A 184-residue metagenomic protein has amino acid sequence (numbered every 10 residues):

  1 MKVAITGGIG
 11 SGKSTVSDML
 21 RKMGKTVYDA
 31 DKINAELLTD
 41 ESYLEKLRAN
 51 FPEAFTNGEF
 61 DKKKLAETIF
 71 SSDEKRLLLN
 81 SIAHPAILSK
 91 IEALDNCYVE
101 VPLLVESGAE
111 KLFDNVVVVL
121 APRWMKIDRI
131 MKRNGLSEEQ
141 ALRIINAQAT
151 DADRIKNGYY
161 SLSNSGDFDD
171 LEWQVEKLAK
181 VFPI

Functional and structural regions predicted by a protein language model:
M1-E59, W173, K180-I184: Glycine-rich phosphate-binding loop of ATP-dependent small-molecule kinases
G12, D31, L79, Y98 (+2 more regions): Residue-level signal for inorganic ion chemistry
T26, K32, N115, Y159-Y160: Well-ordered beta-strand positions
K32, E36-N96: ATP-dependent small-molecule kinase phosphotransfer cores that center on conserved nucleotide phosphate-binding segments
K32-A35, A121-W124, N146, F168: Short, acidic/turn-prone active-site loops that include or flank metal/cofactor- and phosphate-binding residues
L44-R48, R123-M131, E138, L142: An amphipathic alpha-helix signature
I87-I91, K111-L112, K132, L136-V181: Small-molecule kinase domains that catalyze NTP-dependent phosphoryl transfer to phosphate-bearing small molecules
K90-E92, C97-K132: ATP-dependent NMP and nucleoside kinases share a basic, alpha-helical "lid"
